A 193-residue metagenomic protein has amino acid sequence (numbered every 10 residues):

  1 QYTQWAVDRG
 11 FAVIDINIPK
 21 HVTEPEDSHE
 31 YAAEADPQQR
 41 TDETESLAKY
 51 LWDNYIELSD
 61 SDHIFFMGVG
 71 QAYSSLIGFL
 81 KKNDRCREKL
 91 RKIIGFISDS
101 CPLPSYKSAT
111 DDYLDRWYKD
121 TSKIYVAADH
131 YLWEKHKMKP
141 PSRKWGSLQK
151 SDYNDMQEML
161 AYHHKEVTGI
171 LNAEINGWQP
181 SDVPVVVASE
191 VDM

Functional and structural regions predicted by a protein language model:
Q4, D8, I16-D62: Alpha/beta-hydrolase active-site loop
A12-N17, F65, K92-I94: Hydrophobic/aromatic beta-strand patches that form the interior of the parallel beta-sheet core in alpha/beta enzyme
V13, S59-D62, W178-D182: Short, flexible/disordered secondary-structure transition segments
K20-H21, Q71, D99-C101: Conserved beta-strand elements of beta-rich interaction domains across eukaryotes, especially beta-propellers
F66-I77: Gly/Ala-rich beta-loop-alpha elbow adjacent to hydrolase catalytic centers
G78-K82: Active-site signature of alpha/beta-hydrolase-fold catalytic machinery across serine- and Asp/Cys-nucleophile hydrolases
N83-D192: The feature captures the conserved acid-bearing segment of alpha/beta-hydrolase catalytic domains
